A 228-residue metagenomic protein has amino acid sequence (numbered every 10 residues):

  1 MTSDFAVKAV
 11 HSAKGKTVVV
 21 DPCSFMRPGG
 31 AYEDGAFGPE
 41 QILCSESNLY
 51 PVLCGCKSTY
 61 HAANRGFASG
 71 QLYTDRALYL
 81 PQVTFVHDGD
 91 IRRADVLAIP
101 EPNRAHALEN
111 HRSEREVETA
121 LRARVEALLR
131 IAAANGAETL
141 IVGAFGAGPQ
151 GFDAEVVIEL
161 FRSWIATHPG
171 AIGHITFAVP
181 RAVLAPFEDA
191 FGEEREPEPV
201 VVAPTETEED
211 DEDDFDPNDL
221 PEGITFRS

Functional and structural regions predicted by a protein language model:
M1-S228: Macrodomain-like recognition of ADP-ribose-binding/processing modules
